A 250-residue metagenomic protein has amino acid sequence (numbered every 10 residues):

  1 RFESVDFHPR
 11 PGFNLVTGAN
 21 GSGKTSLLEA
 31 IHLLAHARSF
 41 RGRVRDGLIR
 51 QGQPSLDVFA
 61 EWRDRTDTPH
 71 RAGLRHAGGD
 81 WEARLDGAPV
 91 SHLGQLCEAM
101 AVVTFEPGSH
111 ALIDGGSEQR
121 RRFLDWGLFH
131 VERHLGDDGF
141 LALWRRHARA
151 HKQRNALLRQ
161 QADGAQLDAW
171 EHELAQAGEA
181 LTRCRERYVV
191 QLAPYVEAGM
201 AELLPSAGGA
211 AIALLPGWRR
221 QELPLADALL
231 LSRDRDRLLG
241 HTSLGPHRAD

Functional and structural regions predicted by a protein language model:
R1-A19, H32-L33, R45, R75 (+1 more regions): Conserved NTPase motor "head" modules and their coupling/switch loops across ABC/AAA+ ATPases, GTPases, and GHKL ATPases
G23: Conserved glycine(s) of the Walker
H32-Q119, L124-D125, V131-G136, V190-A201 (+2 more regions): Nucleotide-state sensing region of NTPase/ATPase domains
G108-L204, G217: An accessory alpha-helical subdomain
